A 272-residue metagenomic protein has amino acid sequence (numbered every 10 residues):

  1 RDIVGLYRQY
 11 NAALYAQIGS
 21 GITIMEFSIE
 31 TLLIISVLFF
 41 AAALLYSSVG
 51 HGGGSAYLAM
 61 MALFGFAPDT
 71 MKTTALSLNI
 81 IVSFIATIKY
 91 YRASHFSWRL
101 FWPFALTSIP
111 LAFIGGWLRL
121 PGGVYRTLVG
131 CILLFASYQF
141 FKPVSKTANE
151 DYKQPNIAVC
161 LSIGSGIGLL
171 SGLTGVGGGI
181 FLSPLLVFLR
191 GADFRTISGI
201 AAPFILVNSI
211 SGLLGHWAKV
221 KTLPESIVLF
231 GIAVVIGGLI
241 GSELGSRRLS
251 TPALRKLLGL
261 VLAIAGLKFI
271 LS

Functional and structural regions predicted by a protein language model:
R1-A43, S47, L58-F64, P68 (+4 more regions): Juxtamembrane transmembrane-helix boundary motif
V49-Y57, G175-L185: Transmembrane helix boundary and interhelical junction motifs in multipass membrane proteins
G54, N79-K89, G212-G215, G241: Alpha-helical transmembrane segments and their lipid-water interface positions in multi-pass membrane proteins
A56, L76, F101, F181 (+1 more regions): Residue-level recognition of oxygen-bearing side chains
K72-I80, S198-I205, V235, L262: Transmembrane helix-bundle signature of multi-pass membrane transporters/permeases
S77-I85, P110-L111, P203-S211: Membrane-embedded alpha-helical segments of transport systems, primarily multispan ion/solute transporters
L182-F188, D193-A202: Aromatic-anchored, glycine/proline-accented short structural segments that stabilize local strand-turns or short
